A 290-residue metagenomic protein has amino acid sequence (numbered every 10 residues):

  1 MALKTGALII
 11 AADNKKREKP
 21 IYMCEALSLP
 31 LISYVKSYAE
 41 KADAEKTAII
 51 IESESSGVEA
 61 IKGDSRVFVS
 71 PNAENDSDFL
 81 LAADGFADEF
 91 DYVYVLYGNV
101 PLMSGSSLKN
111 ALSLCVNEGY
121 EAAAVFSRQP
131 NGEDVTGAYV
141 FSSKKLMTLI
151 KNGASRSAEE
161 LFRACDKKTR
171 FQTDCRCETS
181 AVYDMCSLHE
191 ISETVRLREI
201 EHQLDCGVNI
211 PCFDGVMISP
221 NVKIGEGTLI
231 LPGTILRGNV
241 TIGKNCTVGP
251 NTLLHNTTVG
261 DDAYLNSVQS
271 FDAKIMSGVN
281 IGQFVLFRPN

Functional and structural regions predicted by a protein language model:
A2-G6, K36, K46, S55 (+14 more regions): Catalytic cores of nucleotide-enabled group-transfer and carboxylate-activating enzymes in metabolic and assembly-line
A2-V58, S65-V67, S106: N-terminal glycine-rich phosphate-binding loop and ensuing alpha1 helix
I10, I50, S70-N72, L96 (+3 more regions): Generic beta-sheet signal
Y22-C24, C246, T252, V259-N290: C-terminal structured domain segments across diverse proteins
I32, L96-N99, I230: Residue-level signal for inorganic ion chemistry
V58-T136, V140, K144-K145: Conserved beta-loop-beta/alpha segment of the NTase-like Rossmann-fold superfamily that binds/positions NTPs
K109, R128-E201: Catalytic-core segments of class I nucleotidyltransferases/pyrophosphorylases that form NMP-activated intermediates
D166-Y264, G278: Extended, small-residue-rich solenoid/repeat segments and analogous flexible loops that form exposed scaffolds
